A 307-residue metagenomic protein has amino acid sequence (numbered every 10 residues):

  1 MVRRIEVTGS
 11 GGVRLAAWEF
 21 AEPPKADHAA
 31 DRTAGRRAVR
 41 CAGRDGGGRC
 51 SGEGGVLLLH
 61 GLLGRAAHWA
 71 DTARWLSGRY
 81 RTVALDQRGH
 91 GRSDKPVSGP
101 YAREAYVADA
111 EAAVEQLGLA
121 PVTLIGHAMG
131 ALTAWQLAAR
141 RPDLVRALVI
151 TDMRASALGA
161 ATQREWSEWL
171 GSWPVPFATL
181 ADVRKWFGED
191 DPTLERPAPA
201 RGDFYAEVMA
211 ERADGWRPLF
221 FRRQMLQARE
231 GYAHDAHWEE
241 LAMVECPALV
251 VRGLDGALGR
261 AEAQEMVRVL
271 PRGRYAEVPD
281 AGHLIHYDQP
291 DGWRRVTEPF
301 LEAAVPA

Functional and structural regions predicted by a protein language model:
M1-V56, G78-Y80, G118-A120, E298-A307: Alpha/beta-hydrolase fold catalytic core
S10, W18-P24, A70-S77, V83-I125 (+1 more regions): Active-site loop/oxyanion-hole signature of alpha/beta-hydrolase fold enzymes
E53, G61-G64, A128: Active-site glycine-rich loops that stabilize anionic/oxyanionic intermediates across multiple enzyme folds
G61-A73: The serine-hydrolase catalytic nucleophile loop
G126-G130, A134: Gly/Ala-rich beta-loop-alpha elbow adjacent to hydrolase catalytic centers
W135-A139, R146-L180: Flexible "cap/lid" loop of the alpha/beta hydrolase fold
E211-R268, R274: Conserved serine/cysteine hydrolase catalytic core
V278-R294: Catalytic histidine-centered segment of alpha/beta-hydrolase-like enzymes
